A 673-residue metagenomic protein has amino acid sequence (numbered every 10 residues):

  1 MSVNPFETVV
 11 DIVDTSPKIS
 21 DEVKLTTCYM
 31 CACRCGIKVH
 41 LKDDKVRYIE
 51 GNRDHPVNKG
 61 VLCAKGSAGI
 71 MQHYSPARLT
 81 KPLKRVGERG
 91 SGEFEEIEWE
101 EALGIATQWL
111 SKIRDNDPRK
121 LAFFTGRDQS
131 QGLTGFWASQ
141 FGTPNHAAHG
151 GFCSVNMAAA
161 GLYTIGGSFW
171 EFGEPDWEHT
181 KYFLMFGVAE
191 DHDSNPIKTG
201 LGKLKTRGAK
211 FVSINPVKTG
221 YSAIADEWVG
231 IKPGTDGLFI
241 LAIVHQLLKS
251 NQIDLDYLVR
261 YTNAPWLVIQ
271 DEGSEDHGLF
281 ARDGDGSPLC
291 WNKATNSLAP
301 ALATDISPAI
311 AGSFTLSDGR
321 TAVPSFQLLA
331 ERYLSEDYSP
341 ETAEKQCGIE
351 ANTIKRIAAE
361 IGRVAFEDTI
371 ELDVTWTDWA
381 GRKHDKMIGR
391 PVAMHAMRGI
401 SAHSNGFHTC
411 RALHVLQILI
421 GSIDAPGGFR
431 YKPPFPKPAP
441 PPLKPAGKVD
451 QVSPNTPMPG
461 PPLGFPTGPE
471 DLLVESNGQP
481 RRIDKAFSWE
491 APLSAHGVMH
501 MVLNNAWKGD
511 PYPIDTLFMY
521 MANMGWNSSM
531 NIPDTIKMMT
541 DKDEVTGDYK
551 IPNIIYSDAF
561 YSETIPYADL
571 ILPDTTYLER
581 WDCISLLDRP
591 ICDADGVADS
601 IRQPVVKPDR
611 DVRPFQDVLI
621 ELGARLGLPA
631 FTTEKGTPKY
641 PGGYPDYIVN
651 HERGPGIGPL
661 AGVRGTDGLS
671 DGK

Functional and structural regions predicted by a protein language model:
M1-D256, R260-A264, V268-G312, A322 (+10 more regions): N-terminal export/assembly segments and adjacent metallocofactor-ligating motifs of anaerobic energy-metabolism
A102-L121, G173-K181, R332-S335, K355-V374 (+2 more regions): Glycine-rich phosphate/diphosphate-binding loops that line cofactor/substrate pockets in enzymes
R127, R260-A264, E360-I361, T377-W379 (+3 more regions): A glycine-rich phosphate-binding loop feature that marks nucleotide/adenosyl-phosphate handling sites
T134-S213, L238, P308-G312, Q327 (+7 more regions): Extended redox/cofactor-interaction regions of prokaryotic respiratory oxidoreductases
K218-V229, S557-L570: Glycine-rich, charge-decorated loop segments at or immediately adjacent to ligand/cofactor-binding or catalytic sites
A223-I231, T575, D582-S585, A598-P608: Short beta-alpha connecting loops at secondary-structure transitions that line or flank enzyme active sites
P552-N553, A559-F560, S600-G623: Phosphate/diphosphate-binding loops
Y647-K673: Long, low-complexity segments enriched in small/aliphatic residues
